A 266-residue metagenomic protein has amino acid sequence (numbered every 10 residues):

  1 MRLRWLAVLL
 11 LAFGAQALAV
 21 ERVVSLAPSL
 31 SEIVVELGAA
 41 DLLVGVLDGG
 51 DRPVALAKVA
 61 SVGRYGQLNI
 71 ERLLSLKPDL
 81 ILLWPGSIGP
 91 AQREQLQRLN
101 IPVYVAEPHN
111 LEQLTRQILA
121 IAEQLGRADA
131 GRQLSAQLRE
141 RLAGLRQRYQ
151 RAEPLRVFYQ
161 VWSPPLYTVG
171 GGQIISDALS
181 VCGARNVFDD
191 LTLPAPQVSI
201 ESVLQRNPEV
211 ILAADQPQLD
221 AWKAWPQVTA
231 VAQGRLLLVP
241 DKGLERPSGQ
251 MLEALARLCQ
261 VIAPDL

Functional and structural regions predicted by a protein language model:
M1-A7: Bacterial N-terminal signal peptides that target proteins for export
A12-A15: N-terminal signal peptide c-region/cleavage motif recognized by signal peptidases
A19-R22, D79-L80, P90-Y167, F188-D190 (+1 more regions): Extracytoplasmic substrate-binding proteins
E21-L76, L80-S87, V187: A short, structured surface patch at a secondary-structure boundary
A27, P85-G86, V161, L191 (+3 more regions): Short secondary-structure boundary segments
I70-K77, L99, Q197-N207: Short helices/loops that flank or line small-molecule/ion binding pockets
S87-R98, V210-T229: A ligand-binding cleft/hinge motif common to bilobed small-molecule-binding domains
G172-A195, L237-L238: His/Asp/Glu-enriched short active-site or ligand-binding loop at hydrolase and phosphoryl-transfer sites
